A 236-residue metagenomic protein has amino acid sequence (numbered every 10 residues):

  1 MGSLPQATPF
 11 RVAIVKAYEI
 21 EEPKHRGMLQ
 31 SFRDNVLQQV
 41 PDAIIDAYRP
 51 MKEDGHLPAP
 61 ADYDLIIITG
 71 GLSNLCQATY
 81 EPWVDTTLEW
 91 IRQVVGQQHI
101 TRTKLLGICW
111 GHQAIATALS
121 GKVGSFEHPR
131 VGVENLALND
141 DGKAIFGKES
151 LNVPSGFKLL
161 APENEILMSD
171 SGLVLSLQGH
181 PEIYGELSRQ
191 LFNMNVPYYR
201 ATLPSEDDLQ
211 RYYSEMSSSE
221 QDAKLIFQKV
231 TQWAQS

Functional and structural regions predicted by a protein language model:
M1-V12, Q38-I44, I68, Q232-S236: Eukaryotic N-terminal low-complexity, Ser/Thr- and Lys/Arg-rich leader segments that predominantly function as
L4-N35, Y48-M51: N-terminal beta1-alpha1 ligand-phosphate binding loop
R11-A13, L106, L175: Conserved beta-strand elements of the Class I
E19-I20, E53, L72-N74, Q113 (+1 more regions): Short, solvent-exposed loop/turn segments at secondary-structure junctions
P41-L106: Flexible gly/pro-rich beta->alpha loop and the following alpha-helix that scaffold active-site loops
G107, G111, A116, S120: Gly/Ala-rich beta-loop-alpha elbow adjacent to hydrolase catalytic centers
T117-S188: Pocket-forming structural segment of enzyme catalytic cores
I183-S236: Acyltransferase
